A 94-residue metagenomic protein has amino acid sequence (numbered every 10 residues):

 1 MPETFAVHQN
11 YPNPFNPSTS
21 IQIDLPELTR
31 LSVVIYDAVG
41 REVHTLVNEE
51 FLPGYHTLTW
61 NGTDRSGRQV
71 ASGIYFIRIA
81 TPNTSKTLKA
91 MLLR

Functional and structural regions predicted by a protein language model:
M1-Y11, F15-I35, T45, T57-W60 (+1 more regions): Glycine-centered coil/turn sites that cap beta-strands in beta-rich domains
Q22, V47-P82: Short, surface-exposed loop/turn motifs with a glycine/proline- and acidic-biased composition
T84-L88: Extracellular and select intracellular beta-sandwich modules with Ser/Thr-enriched, small-residue motifs on
A90-R94: Short beta-strand edge segments in extracellular beta-sheet folds
